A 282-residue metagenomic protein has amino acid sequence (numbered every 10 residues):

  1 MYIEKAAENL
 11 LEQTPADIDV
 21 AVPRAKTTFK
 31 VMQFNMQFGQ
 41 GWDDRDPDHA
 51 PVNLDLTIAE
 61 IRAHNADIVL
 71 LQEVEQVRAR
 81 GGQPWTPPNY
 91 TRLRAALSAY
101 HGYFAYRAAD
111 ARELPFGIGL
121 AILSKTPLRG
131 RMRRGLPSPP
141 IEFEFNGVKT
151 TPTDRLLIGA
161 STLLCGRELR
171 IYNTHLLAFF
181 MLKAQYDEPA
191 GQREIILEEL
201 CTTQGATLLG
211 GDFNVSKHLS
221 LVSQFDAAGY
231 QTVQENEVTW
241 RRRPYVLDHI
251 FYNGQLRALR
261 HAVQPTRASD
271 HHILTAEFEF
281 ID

Functional and structural regions predicted by a protein language model:
M1-A96, F104-L114, D187-I195, D282: N-terminal, active-site-proximal structural segment of metallo-dependent hydrolase catalytic domains
Y2-D19, E198-L208, F213-D282: Metal-dependent phosphoester-hydrolase catalytic domains
V20-M32, F116-L120, S124-R129, N146 (+2 more regions): Beta-strand-turn-beta hairpins that frame and shape the catalytic cleft of phosphate-ester-processing enzymes
F29-M36, T57-Q83, L123, A160 (+5 more regions): Active-site beta-strand/loop signature of hydrolases that rely on acidic residues for catalysis
G39-G41, Q76-R80, D110-R112, A178-L182 (+3 more regions): Active-site environment of divalent metal-dependent phosphoester hydrolases
Q40-D48, Q76-R78, L136-T150, L176-D187: Surface-exposed cleft-lining segments at the edges of enzyme active sites
Q83-H101, A121-S124, V222-Q234: Short, electropositive alpha-helical surface patch
Y100-F143: Catalytic-core segment of enzymes that process non-peptidic bonds
